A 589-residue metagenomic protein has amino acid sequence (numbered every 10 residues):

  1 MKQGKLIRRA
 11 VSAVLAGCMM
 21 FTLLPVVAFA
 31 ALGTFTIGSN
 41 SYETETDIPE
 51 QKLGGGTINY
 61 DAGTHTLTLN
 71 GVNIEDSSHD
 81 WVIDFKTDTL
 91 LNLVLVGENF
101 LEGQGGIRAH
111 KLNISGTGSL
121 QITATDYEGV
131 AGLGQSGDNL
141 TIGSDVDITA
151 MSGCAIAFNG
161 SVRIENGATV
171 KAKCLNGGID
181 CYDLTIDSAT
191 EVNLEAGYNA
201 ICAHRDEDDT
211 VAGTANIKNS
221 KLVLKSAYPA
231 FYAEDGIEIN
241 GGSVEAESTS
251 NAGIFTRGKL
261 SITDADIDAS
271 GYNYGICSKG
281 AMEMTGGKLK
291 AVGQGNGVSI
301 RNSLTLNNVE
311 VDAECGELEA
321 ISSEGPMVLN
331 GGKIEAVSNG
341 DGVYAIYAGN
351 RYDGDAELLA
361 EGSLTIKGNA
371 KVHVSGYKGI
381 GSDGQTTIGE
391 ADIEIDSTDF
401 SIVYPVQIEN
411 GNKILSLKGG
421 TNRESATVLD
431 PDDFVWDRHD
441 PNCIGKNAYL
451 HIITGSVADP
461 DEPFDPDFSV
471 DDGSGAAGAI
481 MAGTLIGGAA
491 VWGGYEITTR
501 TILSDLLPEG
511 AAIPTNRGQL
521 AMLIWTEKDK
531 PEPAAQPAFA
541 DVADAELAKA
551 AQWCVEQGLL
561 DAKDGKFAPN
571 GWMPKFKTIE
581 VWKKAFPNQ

Functional and structural regions predicted by a protein language model:
M1-K2, D266: Helix-centric, low-specificity signal for extended rod-like, repetitive segments
K2-A30, D459-K549, E556-I579, K583-Q589: Feature responds to low-complexity, polar/acidic, surface-exposed segments characteristic of secreted/exported proteins
F29-E462: A composition-driven surface/loop motif
S39, D145, D264, E317 (+4 more regions): Glycine-centered secondary-structure boundary/capping sites
